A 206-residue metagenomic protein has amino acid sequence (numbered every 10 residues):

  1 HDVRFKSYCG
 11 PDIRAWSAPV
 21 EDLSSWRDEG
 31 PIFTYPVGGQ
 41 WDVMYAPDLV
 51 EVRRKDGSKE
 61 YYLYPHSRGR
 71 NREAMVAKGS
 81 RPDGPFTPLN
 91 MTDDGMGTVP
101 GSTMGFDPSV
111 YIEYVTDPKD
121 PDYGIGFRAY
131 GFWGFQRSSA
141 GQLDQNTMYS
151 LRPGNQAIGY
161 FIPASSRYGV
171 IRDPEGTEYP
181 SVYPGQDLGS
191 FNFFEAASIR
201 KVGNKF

Functional and structural regions predicted by a protein language model:
H1-F206: Carbohydrate-active catalytic/glycan-binding domains of CAZyme proteins, especially the secreted or lumenal ectodomains
